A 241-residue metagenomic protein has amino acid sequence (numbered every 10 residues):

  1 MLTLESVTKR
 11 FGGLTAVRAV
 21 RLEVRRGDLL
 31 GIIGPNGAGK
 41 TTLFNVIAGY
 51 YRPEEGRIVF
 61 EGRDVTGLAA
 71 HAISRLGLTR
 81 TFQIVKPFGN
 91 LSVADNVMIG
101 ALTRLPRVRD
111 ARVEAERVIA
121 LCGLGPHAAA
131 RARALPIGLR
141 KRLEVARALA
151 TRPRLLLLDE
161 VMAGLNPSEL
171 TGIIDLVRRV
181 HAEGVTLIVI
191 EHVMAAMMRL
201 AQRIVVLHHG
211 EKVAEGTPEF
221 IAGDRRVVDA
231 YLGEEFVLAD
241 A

Functional and structural regions predicted by a protein language model:
M1-A241: Glycine-rich phosphate-binding loops of nucleotide-dependent enzymes
